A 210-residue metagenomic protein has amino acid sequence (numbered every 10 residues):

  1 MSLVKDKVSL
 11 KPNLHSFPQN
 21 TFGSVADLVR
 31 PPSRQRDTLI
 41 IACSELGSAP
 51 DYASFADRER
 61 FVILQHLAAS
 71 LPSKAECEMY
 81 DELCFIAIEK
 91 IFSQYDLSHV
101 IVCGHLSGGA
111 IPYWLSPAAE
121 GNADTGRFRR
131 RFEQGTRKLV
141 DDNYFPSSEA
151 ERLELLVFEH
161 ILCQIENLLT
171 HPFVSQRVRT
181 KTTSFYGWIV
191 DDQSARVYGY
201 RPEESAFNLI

Functional and structural regions predicted by a protein language model:
S2-D37, A69-Y80, C84-I86, F92-L97 (+1 more regions): Divalent-metal-activated hydrolytic enzyme cores
Q35-S44, S48-D51: Conserved H-X4-D acyltransferase segment
I41-C43, L64-Q65, I101-L106, Y186-D191: Short beta-strand segments
L46-A69: Catalytic core of membrane glycerolipid acyltransferases/transacylases, capturing the structured, soluble-facing
S48, G109-A110: Short glycine-rich, flexible loops that bind phosphorylated cofactors or substrates
A49-Y52, A87-I91: Short, charged beta->alpha transition segments
F61, L97-S98: Short glycine-/polar-rich loops that comprise or flank the Walker A/P-loop and associated switch/sensor motifs
